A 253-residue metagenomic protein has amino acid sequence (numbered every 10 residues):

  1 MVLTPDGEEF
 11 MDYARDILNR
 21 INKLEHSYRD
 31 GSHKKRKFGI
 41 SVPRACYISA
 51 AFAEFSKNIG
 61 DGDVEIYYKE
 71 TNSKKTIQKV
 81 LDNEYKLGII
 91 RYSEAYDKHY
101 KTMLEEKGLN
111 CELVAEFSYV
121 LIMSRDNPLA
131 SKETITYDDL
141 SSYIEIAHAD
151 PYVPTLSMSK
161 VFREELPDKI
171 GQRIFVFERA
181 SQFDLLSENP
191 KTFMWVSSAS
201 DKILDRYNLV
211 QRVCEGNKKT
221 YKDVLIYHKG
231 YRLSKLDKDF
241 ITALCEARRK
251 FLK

Functional and structural regions predicted by a protein language model:
V2-D30: Alpha-helical "hinge/linker" immediately C-terminal to small N-terminal DNA-binding modules
N19, H26-S27, G31-Q78, L233-K235: N-terminal winged-helix
S32, M103-Y119, M123-E145: Flexible hinge/capping segments at coil-to-helix
I48-E54, D97, Y137, S141-L166: Secondary-structure junction motif
A53-E54, K74-Y119, M123: Short beta-strand-centered segments that line the small-molecule binding cleft or hinge of alpha/beta clamshell
L81-K86, D150-V210: Hydrophobic hinge/microswitch elements
E106-E112, F117, A180-G230: Beta-alpha-beta core module
I122-A130, K222-L233: A bilobed periplasmic-binding-protein/Venus flytrap-type ligand-binding module shared by bacterial periplasmic
